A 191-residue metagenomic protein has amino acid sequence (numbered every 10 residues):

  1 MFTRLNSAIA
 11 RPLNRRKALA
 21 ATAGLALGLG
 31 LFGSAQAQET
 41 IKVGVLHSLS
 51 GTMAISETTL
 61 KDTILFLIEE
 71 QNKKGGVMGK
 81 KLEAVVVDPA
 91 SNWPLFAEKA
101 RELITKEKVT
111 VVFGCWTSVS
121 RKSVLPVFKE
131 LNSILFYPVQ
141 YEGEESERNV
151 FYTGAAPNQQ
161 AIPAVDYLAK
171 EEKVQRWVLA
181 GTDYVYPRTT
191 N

Functional and structural regions predicted by a protein language model:
M1-L13, A21-L29: N-terminal secretory signal peptides
K17, L31-A37: Sec/Tat signal peptide C-region and signal peptidase I cleavage site
E39-K42, K80, N149: Envelope-exposed proteins and targeting segments
T40-T59, C115-W116, R176-T182: Short beta-strand segments enriched in small/hydrophobic residues
L49, V150-N191: An alpha-beta-alpha
I55-D62, G75-E144: Beta-alpha junction/loop-to-helix N-cap segments that form part of ligand/metal-binding clefts
S56-K73, L135, Q160-P163, V185-N191: Short, solvent-exposed amphipathic alpha-helices that sit in or adjacent to ligand/effector-binding or catalytic
